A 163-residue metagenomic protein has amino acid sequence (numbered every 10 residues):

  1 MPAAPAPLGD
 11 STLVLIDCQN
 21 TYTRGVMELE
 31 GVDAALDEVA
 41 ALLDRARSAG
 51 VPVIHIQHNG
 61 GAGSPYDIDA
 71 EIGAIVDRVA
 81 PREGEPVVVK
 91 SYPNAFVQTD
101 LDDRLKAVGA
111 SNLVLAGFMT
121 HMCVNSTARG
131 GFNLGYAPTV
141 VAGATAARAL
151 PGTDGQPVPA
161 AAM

Functional and structural regions predicted by a protein language model:
M1-T12, A41-D44, S48-A49, Y66-M163: Active-site-adjacent betaalpha module
L15, P52-H58, V141: Short beta-strand segments at enzyme active-site cores
C18, N59, T120: A generic "binding-loop/recognition-motif" signal
Q19-G25: Short acidic, Gly/Ser-rich segments with clustered Asp/Glu that frequently serve as metal-coordination loops in enzyme
Y22, A62, A147: Flexible, glycine-rich phosphate/dinucleotide-binding loops and adjacent beta-alpha linkers at cofactor/substrate
G25-L29, P65-D67: Short, glycine/acidic-enriched capping/hinge loops at junctions between secondary-structure elements
M27-H55: A short alpha/beta connector and helix-capping loop motif
I56-S64, E71-I72: Glycine-rich, small/polar surface segments that engage phosphate groups of diverse ligands
